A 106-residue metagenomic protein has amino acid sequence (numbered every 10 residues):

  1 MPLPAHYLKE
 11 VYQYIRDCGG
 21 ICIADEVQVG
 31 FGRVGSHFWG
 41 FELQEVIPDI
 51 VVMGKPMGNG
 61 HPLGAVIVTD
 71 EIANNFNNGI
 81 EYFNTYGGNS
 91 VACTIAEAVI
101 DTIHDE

Functional and structural regions predicted by a protein language model:
M1-E106: Conserved N-terminal phosphate-binding loop of PLP-dependent enzymes in the Aspartate aminotransferase
